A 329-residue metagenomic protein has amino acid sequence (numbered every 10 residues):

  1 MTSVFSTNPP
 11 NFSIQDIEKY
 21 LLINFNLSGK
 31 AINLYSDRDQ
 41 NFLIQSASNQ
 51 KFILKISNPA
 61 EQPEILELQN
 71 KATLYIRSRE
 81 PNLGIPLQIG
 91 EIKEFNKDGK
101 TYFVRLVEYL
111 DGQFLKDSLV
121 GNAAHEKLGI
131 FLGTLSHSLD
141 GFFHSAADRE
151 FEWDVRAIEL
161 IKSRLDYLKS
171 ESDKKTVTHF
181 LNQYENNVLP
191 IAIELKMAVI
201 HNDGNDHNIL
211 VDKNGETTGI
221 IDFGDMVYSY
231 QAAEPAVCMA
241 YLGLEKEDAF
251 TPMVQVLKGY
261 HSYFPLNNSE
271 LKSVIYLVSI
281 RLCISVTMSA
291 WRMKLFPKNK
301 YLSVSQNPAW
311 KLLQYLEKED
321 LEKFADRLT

Functional and structural regions predicted by a protein language model:
M1-L27: Juxta-kinase regulatory segment immediately upstream of eukaryotic protein kinase catalytic domains
I32-Y35: Protein kinase glycine-rich loop
D37-S48, I53-L54, E185-A233: Active-site acidic catalytic loop and adjacent metal/ATP-binding pocket of ATP-dependent phosphoryl transfer enzymes
I56-T101, N122-E126: A conserved alpha-helical element in kinase catalytic cores
V104-S118, I158, S163-Y167, S285-N299: A glycine-centered beta->alpha junction motif in the catalytic cores of kinase/phosphotransferase enzymes
S118-S172, L195-M197: A cross-family kinase active-site recognition segment
Y167, S285-T329: ATP/Mg2+ or Mg2+-diphosphate-binding catalytic cores that bind nucleotide phosphates or diphosphates via glycine-rich
A232-P265, S279-P297: Active-site activation/catalytic loop segments of kinase-like enzymes and analogous catalytic loops in related
